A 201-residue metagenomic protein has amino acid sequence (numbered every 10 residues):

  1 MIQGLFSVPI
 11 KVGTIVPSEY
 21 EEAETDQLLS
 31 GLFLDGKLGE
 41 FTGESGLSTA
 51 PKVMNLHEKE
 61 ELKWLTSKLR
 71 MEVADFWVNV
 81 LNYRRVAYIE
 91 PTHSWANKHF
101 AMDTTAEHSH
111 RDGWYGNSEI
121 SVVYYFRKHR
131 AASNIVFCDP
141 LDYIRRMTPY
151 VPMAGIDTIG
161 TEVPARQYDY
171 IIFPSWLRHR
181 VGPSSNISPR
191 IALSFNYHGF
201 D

Functional and structural regions predicted by a protein language model:
M1-V86, N134: Non-heme Fe(II)/2-oxoglutarate
S7-I10, E119-S121, R190: Short hydrophobic/aromatic beta-strand or adjacent loop that forms the aromatic wall/cage of a ligand/substrate-binding
I15-Y20, H99-A101, R127-H129, P140 (+2 more regions): Generic structural motif
P51, N55, Y150, N186-I187: A hydrophobic alpha-helix/topogenic segment detector that preferentially activates on transmembrane helices
E58, W64-T92, F100-I120, F126-R130: Active-site region of the double-stranded beta-helix
S94-A96, V122-Y124, L193-Y197: A structural signal for short, well-ordered beta-strand segments
N97-I172: Catalytic core of non-heme Fe(II) oxygenases with the double-stranded beta-helix
P152-D201: Catalytic core of Fe(II)/2-oxoglutarate
